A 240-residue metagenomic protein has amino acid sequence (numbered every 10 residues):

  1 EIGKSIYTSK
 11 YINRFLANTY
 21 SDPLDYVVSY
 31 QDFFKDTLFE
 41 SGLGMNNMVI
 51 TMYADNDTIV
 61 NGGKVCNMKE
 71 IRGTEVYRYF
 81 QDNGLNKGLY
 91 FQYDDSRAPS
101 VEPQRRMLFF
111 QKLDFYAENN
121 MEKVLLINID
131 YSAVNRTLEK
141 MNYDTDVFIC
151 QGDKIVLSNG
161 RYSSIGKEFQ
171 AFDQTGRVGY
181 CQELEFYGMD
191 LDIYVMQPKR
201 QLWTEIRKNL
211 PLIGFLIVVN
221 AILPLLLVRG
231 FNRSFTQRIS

Functional and structural regions predicted by a protein language model:
E1, M48, M107-K112, N232-S240: Short, intrinsically disordered, charge-balanced linker/junction segments flanking boundaries in proteins
E1-G84: Extracytoplasmic/periplasmic sensory segments of membrane signal-transduction proteins
D32-S41, D114-S158: Solvent-exposed, extracytoplasmic
G63-K64, K69-R72, V101-K140, Y194-P198: Conserved beta-strands of PAS-like sensory domains
E75-K87, F169-G176: Soluble sensory domains of the PAS superfamily and closely related sensory modules
K87-R97, Q170-F172, Y180-Q182: PAS and PAS-like sensory modules
F115, N142-Y143, I155, G160-L216: Extracellular/periplasmic juxtamembrane segments that couple receptor/chemosensory ectodomains to their
R200-S240: Cytoplasm-proximal transmembrane signaling helix
